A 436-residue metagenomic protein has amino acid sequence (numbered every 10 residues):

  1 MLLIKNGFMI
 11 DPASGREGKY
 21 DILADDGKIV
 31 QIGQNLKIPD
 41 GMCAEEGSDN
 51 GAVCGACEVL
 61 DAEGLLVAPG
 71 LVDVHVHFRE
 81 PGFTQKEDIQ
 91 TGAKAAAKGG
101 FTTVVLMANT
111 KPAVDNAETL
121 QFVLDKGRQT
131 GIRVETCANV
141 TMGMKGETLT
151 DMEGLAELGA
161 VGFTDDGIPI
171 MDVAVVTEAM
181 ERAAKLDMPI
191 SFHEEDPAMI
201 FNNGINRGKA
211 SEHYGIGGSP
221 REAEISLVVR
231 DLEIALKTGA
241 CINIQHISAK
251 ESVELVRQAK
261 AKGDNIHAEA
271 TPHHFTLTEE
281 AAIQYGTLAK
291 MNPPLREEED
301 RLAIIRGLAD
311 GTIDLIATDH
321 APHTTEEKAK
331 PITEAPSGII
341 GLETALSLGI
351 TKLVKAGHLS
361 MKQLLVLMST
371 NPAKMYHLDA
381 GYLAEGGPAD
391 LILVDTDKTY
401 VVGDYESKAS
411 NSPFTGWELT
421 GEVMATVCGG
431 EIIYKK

Functional and structural regions predicted by a protein language model:
M1-V53: N-terminal metal-binding scaffold of metallo-dependent hydrolase/deaminase domains
G7, I22, G27, G64 (+15 more regions): Divalent metal-coordination and catalytic microenvironments
A62-G127: Metal-associated gating/positioning segment near the N- to mid-region
Q121, E147-I316: Histidine/acidic residue-rich metal-binding segments in metalloenzymes
D125-V140: A glycine-rich helix N-cap at a beta->alpha junction
H213-C241, L288, A309-D310, D314-I316 (+1 more regions): His/Asp/Glu-enriched, well-ordered alpha-helical/loop segment that forms or immediately abuts the divalent-metal
P331-E334, P388-K436: C-terminal cap of metal-dependent C-N hydrolases
